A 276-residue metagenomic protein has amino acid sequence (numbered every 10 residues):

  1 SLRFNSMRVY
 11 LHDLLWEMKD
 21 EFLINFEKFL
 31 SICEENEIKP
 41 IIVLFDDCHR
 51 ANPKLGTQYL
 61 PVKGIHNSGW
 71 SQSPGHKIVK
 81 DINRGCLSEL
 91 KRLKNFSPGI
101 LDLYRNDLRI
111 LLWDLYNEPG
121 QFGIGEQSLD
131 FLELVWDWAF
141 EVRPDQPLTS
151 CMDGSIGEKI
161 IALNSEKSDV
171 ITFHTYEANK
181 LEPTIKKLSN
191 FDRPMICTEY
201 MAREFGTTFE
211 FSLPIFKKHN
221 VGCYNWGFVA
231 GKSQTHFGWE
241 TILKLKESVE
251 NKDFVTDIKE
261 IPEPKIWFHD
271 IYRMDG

Functional and structural regions predicted by a protein language model:
S1-V170, H174-T175, N179-E182, F191 (+6 more regions): Active-site mouth of glycoside hydrolases
P194-G276: Substrate-binding cleft of secreted/luminal carbohydrate-active enzymes
